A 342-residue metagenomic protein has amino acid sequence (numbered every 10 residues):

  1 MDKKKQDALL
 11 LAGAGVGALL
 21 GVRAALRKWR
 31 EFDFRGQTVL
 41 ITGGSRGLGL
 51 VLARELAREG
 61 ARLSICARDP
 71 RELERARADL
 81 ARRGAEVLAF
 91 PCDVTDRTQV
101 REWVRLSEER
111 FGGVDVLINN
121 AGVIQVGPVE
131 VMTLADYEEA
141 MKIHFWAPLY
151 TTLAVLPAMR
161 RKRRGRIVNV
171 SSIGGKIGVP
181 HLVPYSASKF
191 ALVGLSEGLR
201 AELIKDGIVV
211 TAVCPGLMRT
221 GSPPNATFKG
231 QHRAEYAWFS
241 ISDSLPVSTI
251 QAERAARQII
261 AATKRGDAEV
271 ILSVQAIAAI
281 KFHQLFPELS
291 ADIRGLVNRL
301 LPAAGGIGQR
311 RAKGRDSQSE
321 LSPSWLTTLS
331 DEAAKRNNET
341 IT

Functional and structural regions predicted by a protein language model:
T38, S45-R46: Conserved glycine-rich cofactor-binding loop
E59-R75: Conserved glycine-rich Rossmann-like NAD(P)H-binding loop of the short-chain dehydrogenase/reductase
P70-R71, F90-E102, L134: The beta1-alpha1 cofactor-binding region of Rossmann-like NAD(H)/NADP(H)-dependent oxidoreductases
P128-V129, D136-E138: Substrate-binding pocket helix/loop in short-chain dehydrogenase/reductase
T152, S188: Active-site helix of classical SDR
S172: Residue(s) in the substrate-gating loop at a strand-loop-helix junction that position the organic substrate next
K205-I277, K281-L285, S290-L301: SDR active-site lid
